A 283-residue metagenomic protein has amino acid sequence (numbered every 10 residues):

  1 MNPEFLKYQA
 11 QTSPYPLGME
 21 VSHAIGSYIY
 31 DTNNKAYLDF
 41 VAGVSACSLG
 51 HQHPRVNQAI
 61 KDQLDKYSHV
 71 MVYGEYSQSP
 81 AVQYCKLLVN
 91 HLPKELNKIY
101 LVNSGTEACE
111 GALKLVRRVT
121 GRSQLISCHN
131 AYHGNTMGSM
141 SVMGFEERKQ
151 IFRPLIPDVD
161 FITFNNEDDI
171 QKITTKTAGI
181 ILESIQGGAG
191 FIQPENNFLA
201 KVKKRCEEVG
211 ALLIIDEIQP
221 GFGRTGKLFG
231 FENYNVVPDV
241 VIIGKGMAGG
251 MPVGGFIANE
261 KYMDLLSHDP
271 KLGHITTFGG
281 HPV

Functional and structural regions predicted by a protein language model:
M1-V283: Conserved N-terminal phosphate-binding loop of PLP-dependent enzymes in the Aspartate aminotransferase
